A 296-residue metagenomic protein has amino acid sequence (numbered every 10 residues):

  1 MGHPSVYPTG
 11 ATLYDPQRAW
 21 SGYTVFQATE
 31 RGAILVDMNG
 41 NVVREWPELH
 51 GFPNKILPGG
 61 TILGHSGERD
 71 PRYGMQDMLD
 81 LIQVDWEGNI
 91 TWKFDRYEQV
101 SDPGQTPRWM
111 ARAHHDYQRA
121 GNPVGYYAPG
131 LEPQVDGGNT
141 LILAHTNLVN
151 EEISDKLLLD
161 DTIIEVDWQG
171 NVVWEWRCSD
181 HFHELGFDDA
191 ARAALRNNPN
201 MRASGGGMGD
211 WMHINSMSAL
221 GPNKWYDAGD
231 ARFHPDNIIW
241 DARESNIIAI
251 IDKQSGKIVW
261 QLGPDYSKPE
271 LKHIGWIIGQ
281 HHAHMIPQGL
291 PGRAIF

Functional and structural regions predicted by a protein language model:
M1-F296: Histidine-/acidic-rich catalytic cores in large beta-rich domains
